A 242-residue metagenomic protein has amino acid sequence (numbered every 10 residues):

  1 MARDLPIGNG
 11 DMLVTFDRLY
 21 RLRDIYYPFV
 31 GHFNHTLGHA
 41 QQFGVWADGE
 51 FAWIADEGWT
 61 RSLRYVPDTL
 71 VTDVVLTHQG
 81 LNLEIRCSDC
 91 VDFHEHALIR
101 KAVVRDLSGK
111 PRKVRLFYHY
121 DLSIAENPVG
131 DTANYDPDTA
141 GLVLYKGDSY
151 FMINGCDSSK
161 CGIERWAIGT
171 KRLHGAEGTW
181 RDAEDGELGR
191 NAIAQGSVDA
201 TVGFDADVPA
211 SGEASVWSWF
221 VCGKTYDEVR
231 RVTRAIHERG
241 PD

Functional and structural regions predicted by a protein language model:
M1-L13, A192-A194, G203-F204, W217 (+2 more regions): N-terminal start-of-domain structural block
M1-Q79, F151-R181: An extended acidic
P6, L37, V66-D68, Q79 (+4 more regions): Solvent-exposed loop and beta-edge segments used for protein-protein assembly and interaction
Y27-V30, G58-W59, L98-K101, D199-D205: Short alpha-helical segments and helix-capping/turn motifs at coil-helix boundaries
W46-D48, F117-D121, W219-G223: Predominantly extracellular/luminal cell-surface or secreted proteins
R61-S62, C87-C90, G189-I193, V202-V208: Beta-strand-rich interaction surfaces with strong enrichment in secreted/lumenal proteins
L63, R112, A206-T225: Short Pro-Gly-centered flexible turn/kink motifs
V75-T77, L81-G186, A200-V202, D227 (+1 more regions): Polysaccharide-binding surfaces and accessory modules of carbohydrate-active proteins
